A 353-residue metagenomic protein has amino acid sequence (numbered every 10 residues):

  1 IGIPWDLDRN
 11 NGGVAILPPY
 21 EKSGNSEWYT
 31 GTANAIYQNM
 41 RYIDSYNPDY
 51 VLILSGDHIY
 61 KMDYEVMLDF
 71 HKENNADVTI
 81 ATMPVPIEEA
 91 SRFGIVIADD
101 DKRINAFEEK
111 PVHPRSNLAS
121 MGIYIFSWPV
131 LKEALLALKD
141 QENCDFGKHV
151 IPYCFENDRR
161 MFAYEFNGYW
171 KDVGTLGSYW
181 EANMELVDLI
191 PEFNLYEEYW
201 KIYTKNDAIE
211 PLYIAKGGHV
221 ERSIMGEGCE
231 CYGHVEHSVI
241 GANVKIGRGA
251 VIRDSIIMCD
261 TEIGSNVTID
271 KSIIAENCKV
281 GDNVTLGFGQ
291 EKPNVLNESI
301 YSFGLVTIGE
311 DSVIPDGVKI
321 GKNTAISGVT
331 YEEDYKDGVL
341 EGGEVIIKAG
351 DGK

Functional and structural regions predicted by a protein language model:
I1-I59, Y64-V66, F70, A98 (+3 more regions): Conserved N-terminal catalytic core of the sugar/cofactor nucleotidyltransferase
W5-D8, R103, E142: A short alpha-helix-loop-beta-strand transition element characteristic of N-terminal alpha/beta dinucleotide-binding
L17-P19, A81, Y164-F166: Conserved beta-strand termini and adjacent loop/short-helix elements that scaffold enzyme active sites in alpha/beta
S23-G24, I59-Y60, E88, K171 (+1 more regions): Glycine-/small-residue-rich active-site loops that bind phosphorylated ligands and cofactors
Y29, K61, I125, D145 (+1 more regions): Short aromatic/basic micro-patch
N47, K61-P129, E133, A137-L138: Conserved core of the sugar-phosphate nucleotidyltransferase
P129, L136-K353: Left-handed beta-helix
